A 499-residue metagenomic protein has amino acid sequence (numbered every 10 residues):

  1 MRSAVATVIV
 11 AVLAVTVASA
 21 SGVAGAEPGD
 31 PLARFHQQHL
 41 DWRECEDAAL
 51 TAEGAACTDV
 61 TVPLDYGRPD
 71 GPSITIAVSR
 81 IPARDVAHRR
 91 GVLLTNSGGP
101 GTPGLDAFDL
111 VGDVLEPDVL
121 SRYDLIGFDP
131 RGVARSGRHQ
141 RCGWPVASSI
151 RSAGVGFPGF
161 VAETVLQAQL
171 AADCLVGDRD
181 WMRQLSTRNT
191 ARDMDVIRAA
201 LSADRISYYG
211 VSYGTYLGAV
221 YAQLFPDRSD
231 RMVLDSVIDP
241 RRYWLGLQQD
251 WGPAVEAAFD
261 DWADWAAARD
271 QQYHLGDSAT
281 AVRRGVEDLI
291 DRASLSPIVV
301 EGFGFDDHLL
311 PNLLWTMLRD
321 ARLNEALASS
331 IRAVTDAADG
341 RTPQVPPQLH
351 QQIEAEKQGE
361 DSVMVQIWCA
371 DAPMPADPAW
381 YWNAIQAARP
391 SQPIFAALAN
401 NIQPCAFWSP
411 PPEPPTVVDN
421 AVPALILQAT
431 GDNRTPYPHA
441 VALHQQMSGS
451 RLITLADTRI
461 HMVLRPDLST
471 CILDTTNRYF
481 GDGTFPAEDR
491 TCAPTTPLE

Functional and structural regions predicted by a protein language model:
R2-T7, G22-F157, A191, T280-R283 (+3 more regions): Catalytic-loop region of hydrolases
D30, R283-V422, R465-L468: Alpha/beta-hydrolase fold active-site neighborhood
P103, R192, G210-A222: Glycine-rich nucleophile elbow surrounding the catalytic serine of serine-hydrolase chemistry
C142-S152, V220-R284, S329-D339: A catalytic-pocket lid/entrance helix-loop region that shapes and gates access to the active site across common
L201-Y213: Alpha/beta-hydrolase fold nucleophile elbow
P423-G431: Conserved strand-to-loop "acid loop" that flanks and positions the catalytic carboxylate
N433-P438: Conserved alpha/beta-hydrolase "acid-adjacent" motif
A456-V463: Histidine-bearing beta->alpha loop at or near hydrolase active sites
